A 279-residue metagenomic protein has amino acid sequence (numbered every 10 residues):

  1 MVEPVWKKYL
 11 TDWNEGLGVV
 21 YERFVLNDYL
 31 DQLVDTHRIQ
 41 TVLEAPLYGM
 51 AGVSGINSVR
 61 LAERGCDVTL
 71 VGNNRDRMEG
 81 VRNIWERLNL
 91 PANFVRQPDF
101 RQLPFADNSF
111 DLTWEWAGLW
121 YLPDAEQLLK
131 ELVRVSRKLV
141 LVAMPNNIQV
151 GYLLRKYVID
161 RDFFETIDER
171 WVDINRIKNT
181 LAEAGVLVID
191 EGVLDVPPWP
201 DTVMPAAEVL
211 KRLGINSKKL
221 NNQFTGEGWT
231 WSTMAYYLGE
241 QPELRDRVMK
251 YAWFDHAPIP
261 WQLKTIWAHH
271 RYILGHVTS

Functional and structural regions predicted by a protein language model:
V19-T41, I56, R60: Conserved alpha-helix/loop element of class I SAM-dependent methyltransferases that forms part of the SAM/SAH-binding
T41-Q102: Class I SAM-dependent methyltransferase SAM/SAH-binding core
R101-L112: A short acidic, Gly/Pro-enriched loop at the edge of an enzyme's catalytic core that lines a small-molecule cofactor
D111-D124: A short SAM/SAH-binding and catalytic strip from SAM-dependent methyltransferases
E126-L141: A short glycine-rich, Lys/Arg-flanked "PGG" loop and its adjoining helix->strand segment in the class I
K138-W171: Conserved class I S-adenosyl-L-methionine
I167-G192: Short alpha-helix
I189-Y236: Conserved catalytic loop of SAM-dependent methyltransferase domains
